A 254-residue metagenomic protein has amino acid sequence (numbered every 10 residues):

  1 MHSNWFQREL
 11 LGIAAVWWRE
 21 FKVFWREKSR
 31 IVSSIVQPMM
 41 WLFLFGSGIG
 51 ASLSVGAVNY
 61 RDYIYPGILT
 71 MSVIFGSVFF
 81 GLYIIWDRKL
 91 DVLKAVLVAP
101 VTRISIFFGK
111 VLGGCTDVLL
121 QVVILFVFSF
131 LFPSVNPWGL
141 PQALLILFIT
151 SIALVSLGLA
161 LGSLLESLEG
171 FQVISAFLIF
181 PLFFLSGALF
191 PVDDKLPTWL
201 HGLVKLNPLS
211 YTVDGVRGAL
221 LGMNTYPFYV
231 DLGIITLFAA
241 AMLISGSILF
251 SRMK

Functional and structural regions predicted by a protein language model:
M1-Q37: Aromatic- and glycine-rich beta-strand/loop motifs that create alpha-glucan
S3, R26-R30, V73-V78, F108-G113 (+3 more regions): Short alpha-helical transmembrane interface motifs in multi-pass membrane proteins
V23, S54-V55, N136, G187-A240: Membrane-interfacial helix-loop-helix junctions in multi-pass membrane proteins
V23-S52, D62-G76, A176-F184, I234-A241 (+1 more regions): Hydrophobic alpha-helical transmembrane segments of multi-pass membrane transport/permease proteins
M40-F45, R61-F132, A176-F177, F183: Hydrophobic alpha-helical transmembrane segments of multi-pass membrane transport proteins
F45-S54, F75, S129-P137, S163-S167 (+3 more regions): Short helix-capping/hinge motifs at transmembrane helix termini and TM-loop junctions
S47-S52, G162-L206, S210: Transmembrane helix segments
R103-S175, M223-S247: Alpha-helical transmembrane segments and their short interhelical loops
